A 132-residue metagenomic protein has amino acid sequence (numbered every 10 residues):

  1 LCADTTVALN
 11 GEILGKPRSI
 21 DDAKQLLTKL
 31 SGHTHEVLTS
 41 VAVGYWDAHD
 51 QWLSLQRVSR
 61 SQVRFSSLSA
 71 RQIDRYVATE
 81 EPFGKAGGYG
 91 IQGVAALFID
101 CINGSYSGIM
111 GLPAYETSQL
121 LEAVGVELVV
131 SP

Functional and structural regions predicted by a protein language model:
L1-P132: Anionic-ligand binding patches
